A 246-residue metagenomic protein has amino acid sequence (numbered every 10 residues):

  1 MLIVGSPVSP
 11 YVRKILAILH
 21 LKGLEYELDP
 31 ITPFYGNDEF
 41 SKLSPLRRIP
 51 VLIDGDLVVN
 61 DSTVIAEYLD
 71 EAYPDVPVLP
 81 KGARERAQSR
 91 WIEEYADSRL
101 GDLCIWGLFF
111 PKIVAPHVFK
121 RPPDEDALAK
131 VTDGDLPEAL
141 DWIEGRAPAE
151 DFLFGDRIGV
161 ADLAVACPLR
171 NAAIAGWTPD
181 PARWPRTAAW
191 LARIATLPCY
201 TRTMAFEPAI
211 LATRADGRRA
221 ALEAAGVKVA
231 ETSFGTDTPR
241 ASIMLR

Functional and structural regions predicted by a protein language model:
M1-K130, S233-R246: GST-like domain detector, emphasizing the conserved glutathione-binding G-site in the N-terminal thioredoxin-like
I31-F34, P185, E207-P208: Residue-level "edge-of-site" marker
Y73, A147-E150, P198, E207: A general structural signal marking secondary-structure boundaries and capping sites
A96-T196: GST-like fold's C-terminal all-alpha helical module
T132, L136, T196-T213: Charged/polar, low-hydrophobicity segments characteristic of intrinsically disordered regions and flexible loops
E207-R246: Acidic/histidine-enriched, glycine/proline-rich intrinsically disordered or flexible terminal extensions
